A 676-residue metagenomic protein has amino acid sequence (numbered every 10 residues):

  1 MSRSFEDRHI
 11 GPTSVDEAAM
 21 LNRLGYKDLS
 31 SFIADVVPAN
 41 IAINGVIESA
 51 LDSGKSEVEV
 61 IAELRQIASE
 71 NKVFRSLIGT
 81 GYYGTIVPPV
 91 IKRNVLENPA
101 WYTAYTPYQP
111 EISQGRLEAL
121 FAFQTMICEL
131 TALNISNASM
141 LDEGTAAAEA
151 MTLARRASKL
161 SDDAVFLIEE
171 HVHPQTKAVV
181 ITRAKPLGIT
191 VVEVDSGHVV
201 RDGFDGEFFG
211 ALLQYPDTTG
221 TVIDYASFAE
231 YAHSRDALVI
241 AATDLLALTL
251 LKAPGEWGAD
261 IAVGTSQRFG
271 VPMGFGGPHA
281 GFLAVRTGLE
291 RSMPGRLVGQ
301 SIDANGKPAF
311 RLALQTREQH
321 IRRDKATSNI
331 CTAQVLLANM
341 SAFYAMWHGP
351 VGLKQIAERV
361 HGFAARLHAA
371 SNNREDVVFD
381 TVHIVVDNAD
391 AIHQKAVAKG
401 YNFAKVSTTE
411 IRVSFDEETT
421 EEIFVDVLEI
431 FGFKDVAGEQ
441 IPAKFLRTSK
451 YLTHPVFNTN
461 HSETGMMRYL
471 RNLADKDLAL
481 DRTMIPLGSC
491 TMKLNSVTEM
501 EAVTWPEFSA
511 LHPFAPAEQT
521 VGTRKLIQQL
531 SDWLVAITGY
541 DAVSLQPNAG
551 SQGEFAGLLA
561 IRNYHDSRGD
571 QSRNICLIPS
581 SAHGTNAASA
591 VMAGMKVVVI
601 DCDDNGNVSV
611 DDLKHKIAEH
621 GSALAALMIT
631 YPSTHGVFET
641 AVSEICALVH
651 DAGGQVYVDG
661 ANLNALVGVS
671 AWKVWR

Functional and structural regions predicted by a protein language model:
M1-P12, M20: Charged, compositionally biased N-terminal leader segments and the immediate start of the first structured element
R3, P12, V37-A122, I321-R322 (+1 more regions): N-terminal entrance/gating region of PLP-dependent enzymes' catalytic architecture
N98-P110, C128-L133, S161-D163, K185 (+10 more regions): Gly-rich Lys/Arg/Thr-decorated short loops/hinges at beta-loop-alpha junctions or inter-strand turns that position
Y108-I112, R116, E129-A148, L534-L559: Short loop-beta-helix segment that forms the pyridoxal 5′-phosphate
T145-A309, S371, H383-V386, Q394 (+3 more regions): Conserved PLP-enzyme active-site core in the AAT-like
F269-A370, R374-D376: Active-site C-terminal subdomain of aminotransferase-like
V271-A284, G288-L289, A333-L337, L478-E499 (+1 more regions): Conserved phosphate/anionic-ligand binding catalytic regions in large, soluble enzymes, centered on
V351-L428, V436-G438, M467, L473-D481 (+1 more regions): Conserved C-terminal alpha-helix-loop-beta "cap" of PLP-dependent enzymes that closes/shapes the active-site mouth
